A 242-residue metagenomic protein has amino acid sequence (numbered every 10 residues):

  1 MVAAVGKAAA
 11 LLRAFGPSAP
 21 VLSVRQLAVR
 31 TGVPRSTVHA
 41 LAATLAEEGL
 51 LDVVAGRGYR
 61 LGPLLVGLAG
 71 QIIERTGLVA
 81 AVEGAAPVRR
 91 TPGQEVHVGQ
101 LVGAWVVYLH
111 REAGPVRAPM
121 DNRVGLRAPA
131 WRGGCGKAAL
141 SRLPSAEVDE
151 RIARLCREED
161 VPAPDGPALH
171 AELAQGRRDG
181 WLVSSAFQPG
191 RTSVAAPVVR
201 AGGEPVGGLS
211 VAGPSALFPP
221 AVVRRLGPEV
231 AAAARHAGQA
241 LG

Functional and structural regions predicted by a protein language model:
M1-R75, V79, R235, Q239-A240: N-terminal helix-turn-helix
M1-V5, G62, R75, V79 (+5 more regions): Short, structured helix-loop boundary elements
V54, V102, R200: Acidic surface patches and DE-rich sequence motifs
R57-R154: Amphipathic alpha-helical effector-binding/dimerization core of metabolite-sensing transcriptional regulators
L65-L68, R157-E158, P214-F218: A short, flexible beta-alpha/helix-coil linker loop
A80-T91, Q175, D179, H236-A240: Amphipathic alpha-helical regulatory segments at dimerization interfaces that relay allosteric signals between sensory
E150-R157, A234-G242: Cysteine/selenocysteine-centered motifs that mediate thiol-based redox chemistry or coordinate metal-sulfur cofactors
V161-A234: Extended hydrophobic
